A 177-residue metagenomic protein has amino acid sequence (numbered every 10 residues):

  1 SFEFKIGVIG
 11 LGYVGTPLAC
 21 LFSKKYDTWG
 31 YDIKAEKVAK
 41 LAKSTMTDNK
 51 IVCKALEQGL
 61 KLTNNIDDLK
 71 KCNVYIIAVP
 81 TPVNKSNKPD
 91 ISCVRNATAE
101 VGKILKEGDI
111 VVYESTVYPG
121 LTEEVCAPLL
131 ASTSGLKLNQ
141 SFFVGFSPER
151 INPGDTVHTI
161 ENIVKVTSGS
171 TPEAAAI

Functional and structural regions predicted by a protein language model:
S1-I177: Structural/interface elements that position substrates and couple domains in central-metabolism enzymes
